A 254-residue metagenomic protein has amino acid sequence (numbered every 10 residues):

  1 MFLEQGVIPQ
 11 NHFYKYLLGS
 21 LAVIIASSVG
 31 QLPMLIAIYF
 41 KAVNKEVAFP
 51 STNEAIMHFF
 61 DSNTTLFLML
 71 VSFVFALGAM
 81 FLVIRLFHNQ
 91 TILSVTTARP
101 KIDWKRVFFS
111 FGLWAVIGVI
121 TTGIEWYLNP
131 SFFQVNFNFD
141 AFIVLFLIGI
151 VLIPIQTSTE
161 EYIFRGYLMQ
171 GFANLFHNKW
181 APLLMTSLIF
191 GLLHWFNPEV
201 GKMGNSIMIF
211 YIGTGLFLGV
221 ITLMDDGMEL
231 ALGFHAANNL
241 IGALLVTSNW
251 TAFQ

Functional and structural regions predicted by a protein language model:
M1-T91: N-terminal, membrane-interfacial amphipathic/helix-forming hydrophobic leader that caps and precedes the first
Y16-L21, L66-V71, V107-G112, F142-L147 (+2 more regions): Hydrophobic alpha-helical transmembrane segments
V23-L32, S62-L70, N138-F139, P154-Y167 (+1 more regions): Hydrophobic, membrane-facing alpha-helical anchors
A26-K41, F75, A79, V83 (+11 more regions): Alpha-helical membrane-inserting segments
M34-E46, F87, T91, L128 (+8 more regions): Membrane-interfacial segments
E54-D61, M69-L70, I92-T159, M169-Q170 (+1 more regions): Juxtamembrane helix-loop-helix connectors linking adjacent transmembrane helices in multi-pass membrane enzymes
V74-G78, A115, I163: Residue-level signal for the membrane-embedded core of alpha-helical transmembrane segments, especially mid-helix
F146-Q254: Transmembrane helix-loop-helix hairpins at the membrane interface of multi-pass integral membrane proteins
